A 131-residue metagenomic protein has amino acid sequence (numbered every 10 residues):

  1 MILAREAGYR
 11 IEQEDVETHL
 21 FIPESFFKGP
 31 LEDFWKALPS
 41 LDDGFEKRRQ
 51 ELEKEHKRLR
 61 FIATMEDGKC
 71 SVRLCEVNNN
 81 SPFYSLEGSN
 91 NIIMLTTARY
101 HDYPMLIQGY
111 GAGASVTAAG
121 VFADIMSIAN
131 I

Functional and structural regions predicted by a protein language model:
M1-S85, N90: Substrate-binding/catalytic subdomain of NAD(P)-dependent oxidoreductase enzymes
T64-I131: Catalytic, metal-anchored helix/loop core of enzyme active sites in primary metabolism
